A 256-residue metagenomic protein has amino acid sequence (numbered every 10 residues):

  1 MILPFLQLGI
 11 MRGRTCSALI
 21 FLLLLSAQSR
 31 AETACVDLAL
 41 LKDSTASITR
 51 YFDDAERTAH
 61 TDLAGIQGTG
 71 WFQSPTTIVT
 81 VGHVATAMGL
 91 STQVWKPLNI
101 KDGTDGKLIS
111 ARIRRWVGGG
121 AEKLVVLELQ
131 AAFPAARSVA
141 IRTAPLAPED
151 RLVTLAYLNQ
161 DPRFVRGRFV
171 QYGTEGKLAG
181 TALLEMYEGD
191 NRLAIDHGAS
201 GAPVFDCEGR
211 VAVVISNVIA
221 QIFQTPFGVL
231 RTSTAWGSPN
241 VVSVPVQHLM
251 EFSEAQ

Functional and structural regions predicted by a protein language model:
I2-S17: Bacterial N-terminal signal peptides that target proteins for export
S17-L25: Bacterial N-terminal signal peptides
A31-F72, I78-V81, E122: N-terminal activation segment of mature serine protease catalytic domains
E32-D37, A87-S91, R112-G118, E128-P162 (+2 more regions): Active-site substrate-binding loop(s) of clan PA
L40-D62, Q130-S138, D161-A255: Active-site region of chymotrypsin-like
S44, I66-G68, E122-V125, D150 (+2 more regions): Envelope-exposed proteins and targeting segments
I48, G70, T76, T80 (+5 more regions): Terminal peptide-recognition signature
G65-Q67, Q73-A121, A220-I222: Catalytic-histidine neighborhood of serine endopeptidases, predominantly the chymotrypsin-like S1/PA family
